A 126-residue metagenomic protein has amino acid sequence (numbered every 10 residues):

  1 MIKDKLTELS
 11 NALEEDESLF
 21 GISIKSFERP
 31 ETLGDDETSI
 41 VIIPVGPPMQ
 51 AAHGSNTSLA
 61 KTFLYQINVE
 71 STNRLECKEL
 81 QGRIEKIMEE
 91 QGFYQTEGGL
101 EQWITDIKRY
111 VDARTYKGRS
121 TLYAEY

Functional and structural regions predicted by a protein language model:
M1, L33, L59, T121-Y126: Compositionally biased, intrinsically disordered low-complexity segments enriched in polar/Pro/Gly and often Gln
M1-A52: Small/polar-rich, solvent-exposed N-terminal microdomains that initiate assembly or binding
E8-A12, E79, R83-K86: Long, highly charged amphipathic alpha-helices
H53-L59: Vicinal oxygen chelate
L59-T72, R109-T121: Oligomerization/assembly interface segments of phage tail-like spikes and tubes
V69-R83: Charged low-complexity stretches with an acidic bias
G82-Y126: Acidic-leaning, charged glycine-interspersed low-complexity segments
